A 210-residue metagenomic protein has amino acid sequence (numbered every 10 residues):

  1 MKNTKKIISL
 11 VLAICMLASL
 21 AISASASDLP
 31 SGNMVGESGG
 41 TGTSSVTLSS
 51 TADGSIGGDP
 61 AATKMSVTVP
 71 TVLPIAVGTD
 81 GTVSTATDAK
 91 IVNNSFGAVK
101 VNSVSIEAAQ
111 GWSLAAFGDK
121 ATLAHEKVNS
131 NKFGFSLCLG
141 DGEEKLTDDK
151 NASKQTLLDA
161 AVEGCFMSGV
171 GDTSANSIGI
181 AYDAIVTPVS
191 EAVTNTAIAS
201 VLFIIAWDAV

Functional and structural regions predicted by a protein language model:
M1-N33, V46, A89, G134: Gram-positive cell-envelope targeting signals
I14, S19-I22, I75, A116 (+3 more regions): Generic detector of low-complexity/intrinsically disordered segments and short hydrophobic N-terminal stretches
L20, S105-A108, W207: Short beta-strand segments enriched in hydrophobic/aromatic residues within well-folded beta-rich domains
A24-F96, P188-V210: Short, polar/proline-rich extracytoplasmic segments that appear immediately after membrane translocation
D28-P30, G36, T71-Q155: Surface-exposed interaction patch
K154-A199, I204-I205: Low-complexity, intrinsically disordered segments enriched in Ser/Thr together with acidic residues
